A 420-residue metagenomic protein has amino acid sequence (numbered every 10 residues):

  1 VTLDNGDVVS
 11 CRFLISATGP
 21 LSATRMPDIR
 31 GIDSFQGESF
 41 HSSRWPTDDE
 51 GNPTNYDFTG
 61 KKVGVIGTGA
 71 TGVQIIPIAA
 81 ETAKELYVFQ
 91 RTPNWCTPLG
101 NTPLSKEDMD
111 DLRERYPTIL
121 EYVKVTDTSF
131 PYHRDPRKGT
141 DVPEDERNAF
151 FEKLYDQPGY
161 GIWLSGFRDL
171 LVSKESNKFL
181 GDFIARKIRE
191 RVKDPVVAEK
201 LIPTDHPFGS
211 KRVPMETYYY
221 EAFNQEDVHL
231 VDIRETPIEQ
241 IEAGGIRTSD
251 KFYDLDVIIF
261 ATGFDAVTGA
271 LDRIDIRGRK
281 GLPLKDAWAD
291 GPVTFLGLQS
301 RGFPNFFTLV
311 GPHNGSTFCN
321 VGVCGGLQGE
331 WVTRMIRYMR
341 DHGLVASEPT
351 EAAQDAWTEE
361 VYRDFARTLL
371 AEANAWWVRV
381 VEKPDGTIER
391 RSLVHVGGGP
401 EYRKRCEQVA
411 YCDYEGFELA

Functional and structural regions predicted by a protein language model:
V1-G37, D48, N55-G60, T68 (+1 more regions): N-terminal FAD-binding dinucleotide-binding subdomain shared by FAD-dependent oxidases/monooxygenases
W45: Hydrophobic pocket-lining residues within nucleotide cofactor-binding pockets
T71-G72: Hydrophobic/small residue at the entry helix of a nucleotide-binding pocket
I78-A79: Aromatic pocket-lining residues of Rossmann-like dinucleotide-binding sites
